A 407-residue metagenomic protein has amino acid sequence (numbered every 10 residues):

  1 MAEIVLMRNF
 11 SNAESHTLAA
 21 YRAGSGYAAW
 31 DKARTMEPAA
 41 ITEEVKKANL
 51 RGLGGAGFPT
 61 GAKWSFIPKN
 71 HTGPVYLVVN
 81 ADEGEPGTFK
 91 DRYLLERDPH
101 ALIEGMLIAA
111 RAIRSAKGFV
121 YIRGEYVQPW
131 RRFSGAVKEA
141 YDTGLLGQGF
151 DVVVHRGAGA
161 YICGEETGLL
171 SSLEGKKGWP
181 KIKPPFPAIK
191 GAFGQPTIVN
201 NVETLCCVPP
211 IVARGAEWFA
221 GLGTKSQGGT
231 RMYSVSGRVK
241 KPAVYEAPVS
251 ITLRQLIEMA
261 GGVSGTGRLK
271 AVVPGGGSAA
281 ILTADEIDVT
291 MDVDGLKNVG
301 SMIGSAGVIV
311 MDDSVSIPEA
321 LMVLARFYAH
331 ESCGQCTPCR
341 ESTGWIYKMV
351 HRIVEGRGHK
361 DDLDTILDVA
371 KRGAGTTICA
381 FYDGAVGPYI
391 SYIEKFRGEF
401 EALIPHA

Functional and structural regions predicted by a protein language model:
M1-K177: Iron-sulfur-cluster electron-transfer modules
E14, G84-G87, E125-W130, A160-C163 (+9 more regions): Flexible loop/turn segments at secondary-structure boundaries
A28-V45, G73-V75, A81, K90-L95 (+5 more regions): Ferredoxin-type iron-sulfur electron-transfer modules in oxidoreductases and energy-metabolism complexes
A56, A62-W64, T88-D91, W130-G135 (+9 more regions): Short acidic, glycine/serine/threonine-rich loops at helix termini
G61-K63, G73-Y76, G229-Y233, S305-G307: Short glycine-rich loop/turn motifs
K63, G118, G262-G276: Short loop-to-beta-strand transition segments
G105-A109, P248-T266: Short amphipathic, charge-patterned alpha-helical segments
W130-V249, G261: Hydrophobic alpha-helical positions that pack around
